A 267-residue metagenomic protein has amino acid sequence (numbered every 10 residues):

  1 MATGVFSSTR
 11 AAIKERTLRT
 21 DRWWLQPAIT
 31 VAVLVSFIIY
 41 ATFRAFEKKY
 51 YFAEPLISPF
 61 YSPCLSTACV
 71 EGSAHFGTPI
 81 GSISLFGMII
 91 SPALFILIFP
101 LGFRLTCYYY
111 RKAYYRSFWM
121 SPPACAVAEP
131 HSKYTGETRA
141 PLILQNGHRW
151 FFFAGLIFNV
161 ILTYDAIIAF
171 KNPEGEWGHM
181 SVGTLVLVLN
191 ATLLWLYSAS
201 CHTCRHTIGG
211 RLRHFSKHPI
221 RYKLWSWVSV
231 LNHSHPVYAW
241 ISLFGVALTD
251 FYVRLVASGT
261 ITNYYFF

Functional and structural regions predicted by a protein language model:
A2-F267: Membrane-embedded alpha-helical bundles that constitute the cytochrome b-like, heme-associated redox core of multi-pass
